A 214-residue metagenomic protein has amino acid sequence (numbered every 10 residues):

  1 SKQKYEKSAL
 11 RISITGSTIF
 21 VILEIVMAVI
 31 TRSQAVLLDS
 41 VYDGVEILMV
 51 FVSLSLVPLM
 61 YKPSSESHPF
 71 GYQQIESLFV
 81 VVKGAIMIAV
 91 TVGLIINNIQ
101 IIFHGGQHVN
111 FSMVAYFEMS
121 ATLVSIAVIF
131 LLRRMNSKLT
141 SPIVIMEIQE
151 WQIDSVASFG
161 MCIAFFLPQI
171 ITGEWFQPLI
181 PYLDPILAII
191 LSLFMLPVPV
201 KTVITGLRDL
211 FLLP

Functional and structural regions predicted by a protein language model:
S1-I12, A35, S40-P214: Alpha-helical transmembrane segments and adjacent TM-loop junctions that form the membrane-embedded core of multi-pass
I12-E24: The first (N-terminal) embedded transmembrane alpha-helix
I25-D39: Short, hydrophobic transmembrane alpha-helix segments
